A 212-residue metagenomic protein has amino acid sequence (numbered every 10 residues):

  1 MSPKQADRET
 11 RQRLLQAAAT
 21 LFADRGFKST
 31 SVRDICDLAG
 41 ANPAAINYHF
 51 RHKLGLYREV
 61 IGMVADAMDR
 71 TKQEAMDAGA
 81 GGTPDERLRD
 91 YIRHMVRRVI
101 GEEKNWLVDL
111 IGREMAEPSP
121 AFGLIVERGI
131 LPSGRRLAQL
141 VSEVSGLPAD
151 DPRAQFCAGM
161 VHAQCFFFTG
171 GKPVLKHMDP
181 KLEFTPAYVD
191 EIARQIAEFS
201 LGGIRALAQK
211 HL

Functional and structural regions predicted by a protein language model:
M1-E9, Q209-L212: N-terminal intrinsically disordered/low-complexity leader segments
S2, R13, L21-G55, E59 (+1 more regions): Helix-turn-helix
S2, R58-R87: Amphipathic alpha-helical linker/stalk segments
D7, R11-A19: Short, leucine-enriched amphipathic alpha-helices that occur as contiguous helical runs
K53, V60, V64, M68 (+4 more regions): Hydrophobic/aromatic residues within well-ordered alpha-helical segments
Q73-N105, A154-V161: Hydrophobic alpha-helical connector segments
W106-L110, G123-P132, L140-A197, L207-L212: Hydrophobic/aromatic-rich alpha-helical bundle segments in the mid-to-C-terminal region
